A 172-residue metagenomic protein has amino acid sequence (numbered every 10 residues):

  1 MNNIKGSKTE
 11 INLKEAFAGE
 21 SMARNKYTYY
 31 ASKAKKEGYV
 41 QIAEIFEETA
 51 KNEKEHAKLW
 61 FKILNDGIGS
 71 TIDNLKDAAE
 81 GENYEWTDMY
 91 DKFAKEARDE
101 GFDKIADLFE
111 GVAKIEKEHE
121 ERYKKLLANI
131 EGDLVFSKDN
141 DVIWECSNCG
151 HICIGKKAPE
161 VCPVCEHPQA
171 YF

Functional and structural regions predicted by a protein language model:
M1-F172: Non-heme di-metal
